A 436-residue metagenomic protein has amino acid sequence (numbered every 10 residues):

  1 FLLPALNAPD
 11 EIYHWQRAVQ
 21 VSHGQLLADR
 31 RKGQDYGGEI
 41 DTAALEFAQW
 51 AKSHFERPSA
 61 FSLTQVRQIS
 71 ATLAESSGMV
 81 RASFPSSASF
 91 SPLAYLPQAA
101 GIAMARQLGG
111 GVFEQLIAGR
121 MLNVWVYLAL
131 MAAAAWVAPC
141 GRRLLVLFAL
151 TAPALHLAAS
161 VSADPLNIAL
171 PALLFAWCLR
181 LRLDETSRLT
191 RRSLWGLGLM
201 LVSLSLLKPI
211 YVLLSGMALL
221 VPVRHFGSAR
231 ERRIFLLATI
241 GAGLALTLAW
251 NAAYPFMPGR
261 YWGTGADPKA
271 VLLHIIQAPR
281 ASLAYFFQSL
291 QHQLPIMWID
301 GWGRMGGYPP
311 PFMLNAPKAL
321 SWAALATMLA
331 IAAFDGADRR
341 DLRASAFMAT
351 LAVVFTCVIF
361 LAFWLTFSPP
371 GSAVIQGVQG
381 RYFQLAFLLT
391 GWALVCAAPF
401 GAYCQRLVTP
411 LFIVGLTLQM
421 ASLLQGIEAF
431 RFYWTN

Functional and structural regions predicted by a protein language model:
H23-A118: Interfacial juxtamembrane loops and adjacent helix segments that form the catalytic/substrate-binding surfaces
G110-F113, A132-A152: Transmembrane-helix signature of polytopic, membrane-embedded enzymes that assemble or transfer cell-envelope glycans
L155-L157, R192-P209, L214-L220: Membrane-interface alpha helices of multi-pass inner-membrane proteins
S160-N167: Short acidic/glycine- and proline-prone juxtamembrane loop motifs at membrane-interface regions of multi-pass membrane
W177-R188, V212-L244: Perimembrane helix-loop-helix junctions
F226-F235, A330-V353: Membrane-interface helix-loop-helix junctions at transmembrane boundaries of multi-pass membrane enzymes, predominantly
A245, A249-V271, V378, C404-N436: Transmembrane helical bundles and short interhelical boundary loops of multi-pass, membrane-embedded
T247-G336, N436: Membrane-lumen/periplasm interface segments of multi-pass, membrane-embedded glycan/lipid transferases
